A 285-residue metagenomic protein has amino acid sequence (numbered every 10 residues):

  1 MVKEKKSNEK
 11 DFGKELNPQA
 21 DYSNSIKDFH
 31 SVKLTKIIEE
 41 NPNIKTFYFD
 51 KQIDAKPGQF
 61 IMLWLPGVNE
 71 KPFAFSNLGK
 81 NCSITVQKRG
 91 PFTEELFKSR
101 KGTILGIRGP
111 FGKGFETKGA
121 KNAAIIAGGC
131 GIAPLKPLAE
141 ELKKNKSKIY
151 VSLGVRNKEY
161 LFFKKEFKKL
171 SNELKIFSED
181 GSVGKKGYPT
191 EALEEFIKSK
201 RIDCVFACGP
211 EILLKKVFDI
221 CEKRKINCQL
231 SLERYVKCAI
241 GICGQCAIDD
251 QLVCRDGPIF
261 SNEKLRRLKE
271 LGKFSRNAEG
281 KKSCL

Functional and structural regions predicted by a protein language model:
V2-K5, P18-S25, K273-L285: SAM-dependent methyltransferases
E9, G13-K101: Ferredoxin-reductase
E9, P91-K237: FNR/FR-type flavoprotein reductase catalytic core
K36, N77, I176-S178, L230 (+1 more regions): Structural signal for conserved beta-strand scaffold positions within catalytic alpha/beta enzyme cores
L63, G106-I107, I248: A generic structural signal for residues embedded in beta-strands
P66-N69, R108-G114, K273: Short, charged beta-turn/beta-strand-edge "cap" motif at the junction between a beta-strand and an adjacent loop
E211-I212, E233-I259, S283-L285: Local cysteine-cluster metal-coordination motifs and their immediate loop/turn environment, predominantly Fe-S cluster
F218-D219, K223, Q229, Q245-F274: Iron-sulfur (Fe-S) cluster-binding segments and ferredoxin-like electron-carrier domains, especially [2Fe-2S]
